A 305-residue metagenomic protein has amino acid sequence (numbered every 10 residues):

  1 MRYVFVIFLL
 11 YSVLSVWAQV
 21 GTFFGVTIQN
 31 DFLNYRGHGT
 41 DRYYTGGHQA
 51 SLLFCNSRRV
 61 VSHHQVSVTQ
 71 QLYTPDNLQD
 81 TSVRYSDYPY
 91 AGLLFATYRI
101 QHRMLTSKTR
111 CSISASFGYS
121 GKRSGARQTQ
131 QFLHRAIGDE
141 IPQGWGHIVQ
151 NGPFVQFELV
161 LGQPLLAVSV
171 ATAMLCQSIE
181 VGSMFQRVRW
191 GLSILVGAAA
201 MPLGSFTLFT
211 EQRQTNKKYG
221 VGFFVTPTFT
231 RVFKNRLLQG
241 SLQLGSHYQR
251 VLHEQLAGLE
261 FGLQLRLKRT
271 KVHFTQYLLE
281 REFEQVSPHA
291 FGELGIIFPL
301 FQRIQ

Functional and structural regions predicted by a protein language model:
M1-T22, L300: Bacterial Sec-dependent N-terminal signal peptides
A18-T22, N56-H64, M104-S112, P164-A173 (+2 more regions): Short loop/turn motifs that connect adjacent beta-strands in outer-membrane beta-barrel proteins
Q19-R59: N-terminal ordered "arm"
I28-N34, Q70-D76, F117-G125, L161-L165 (+6 more regions): Transmembrane beta-strands of outer-membrane beta-barrel pores
N34-H38, T81-S86, E140-H147, S178 (+2 more regions): Extracellular loop and loop/strand-boundary signature of outer-membrane beta-barrel proteins
R42-H48, Y90-L94, C111, V149-F157 (+6 more regions): Residues that define the transmembrane beta-barrel architecture of outer-membrane proteins
H48-F54, V68, A96-H102, F117 (+6 more regions): Residues on the lipid-exposed face of transmembrane beta-strands in outer-membrane beta-barrel proteins
D76-N77, A199-Q305: Outer membrane beta-barrel transmembrane domains
